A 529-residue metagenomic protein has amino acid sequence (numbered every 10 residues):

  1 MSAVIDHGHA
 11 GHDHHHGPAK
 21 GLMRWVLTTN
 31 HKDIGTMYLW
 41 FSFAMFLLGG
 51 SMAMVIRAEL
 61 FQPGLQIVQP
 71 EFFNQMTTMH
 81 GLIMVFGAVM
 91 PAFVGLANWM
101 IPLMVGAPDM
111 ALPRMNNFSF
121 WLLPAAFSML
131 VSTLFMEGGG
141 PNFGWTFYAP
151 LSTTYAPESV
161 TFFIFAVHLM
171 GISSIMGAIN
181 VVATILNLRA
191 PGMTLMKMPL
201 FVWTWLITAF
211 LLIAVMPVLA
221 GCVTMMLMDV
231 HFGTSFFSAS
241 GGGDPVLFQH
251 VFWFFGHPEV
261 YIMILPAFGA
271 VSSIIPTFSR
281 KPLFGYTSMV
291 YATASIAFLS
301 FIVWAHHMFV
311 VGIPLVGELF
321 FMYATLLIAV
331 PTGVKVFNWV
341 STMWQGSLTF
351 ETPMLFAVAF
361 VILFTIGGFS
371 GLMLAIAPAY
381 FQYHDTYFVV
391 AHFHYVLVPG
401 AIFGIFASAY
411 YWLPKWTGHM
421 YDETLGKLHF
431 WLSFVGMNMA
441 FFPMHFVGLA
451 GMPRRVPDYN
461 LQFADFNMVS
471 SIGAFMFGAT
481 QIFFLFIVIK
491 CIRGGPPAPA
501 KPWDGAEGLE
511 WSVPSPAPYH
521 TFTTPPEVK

Functional and structural regions predicted by a protein language model:
S2-K529: Membrane-embedded and interfacial regions of multi-pass energy-transducing membrane proteins
